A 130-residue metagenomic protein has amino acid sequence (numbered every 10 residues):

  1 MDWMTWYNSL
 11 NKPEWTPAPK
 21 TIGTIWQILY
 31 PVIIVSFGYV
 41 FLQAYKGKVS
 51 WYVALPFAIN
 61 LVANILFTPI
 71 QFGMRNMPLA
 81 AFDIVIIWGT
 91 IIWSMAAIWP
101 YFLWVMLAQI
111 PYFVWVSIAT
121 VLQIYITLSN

Functional and structural regions predicted by a protein language model:
M1-T24, L42-W51: Interfacial loop at the N-terminal end of multi-pass membrane proteins
P17-V32, N76-I87: Membrane-interface loop-to-helix entry segments
Q27-I28, Y52-V53, L66, L107-A108: Hydrophobic alpha-helical transmembrane segments of integral membrane proteins, especially lipid-exposed positions
I33-V40, I91-M95: Transmembrane alpha-helical segments
F37-T68: Helix-adjacent hinge/juxtasegments
K46-G47, F67-P78, W99-L103, L128-N130: Membrane-interface helix caps and helix-loop-helix hairpins in membrane proteins
F57-N64, A80-M95, Q109-S117: Hydrophobic alpha-helical segments of small multi-pass membrane proteins
Y101-N130: Terminal transmembrane helical module of multi-pass membrane proteins
